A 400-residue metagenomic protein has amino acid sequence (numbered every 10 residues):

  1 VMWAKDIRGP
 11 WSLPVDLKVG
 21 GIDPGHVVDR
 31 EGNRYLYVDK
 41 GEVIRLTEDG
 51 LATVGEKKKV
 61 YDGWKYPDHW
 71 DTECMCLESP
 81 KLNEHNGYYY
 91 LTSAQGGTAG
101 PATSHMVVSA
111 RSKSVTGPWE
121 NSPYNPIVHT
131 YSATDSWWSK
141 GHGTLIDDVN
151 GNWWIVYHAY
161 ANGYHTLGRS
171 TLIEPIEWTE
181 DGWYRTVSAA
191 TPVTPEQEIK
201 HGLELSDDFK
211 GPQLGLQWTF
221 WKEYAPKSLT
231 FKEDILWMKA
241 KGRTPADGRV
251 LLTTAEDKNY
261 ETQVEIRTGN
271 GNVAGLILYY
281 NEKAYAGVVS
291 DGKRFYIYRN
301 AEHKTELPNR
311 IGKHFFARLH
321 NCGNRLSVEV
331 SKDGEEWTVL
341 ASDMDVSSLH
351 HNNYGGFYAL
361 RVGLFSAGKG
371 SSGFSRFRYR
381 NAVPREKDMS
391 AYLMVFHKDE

Functional and structural regions predicted by a protein language model:
V1-E400: Carbohydrate-active catalytic/glycan-binding domains of CAZyme proteins, especially the secreted or lumenal ectodomains
